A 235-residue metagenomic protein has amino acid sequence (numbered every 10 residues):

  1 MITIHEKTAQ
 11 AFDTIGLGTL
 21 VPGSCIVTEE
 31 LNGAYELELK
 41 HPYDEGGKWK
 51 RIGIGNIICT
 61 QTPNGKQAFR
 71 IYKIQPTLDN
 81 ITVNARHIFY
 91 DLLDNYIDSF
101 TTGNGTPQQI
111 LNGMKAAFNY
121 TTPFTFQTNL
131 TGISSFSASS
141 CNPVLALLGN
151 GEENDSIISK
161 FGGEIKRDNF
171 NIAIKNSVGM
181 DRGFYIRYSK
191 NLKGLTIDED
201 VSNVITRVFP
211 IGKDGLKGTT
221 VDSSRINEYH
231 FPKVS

Functional and structural regions predicted by a protein language model:
M1-K50, I88-Y90, S235: Juxtamembrane "anchor/assembly" segments of surface/extracellular structural proteins
Q10-T14, E45-K50, G65-A68, Y90-D94 (+2 more regions): Short, surface-exposed beta-strand/loop "edge" segments at domain boundaries and coil↔beta transitions
G18, E30, E38-L39, A85 (+3 more regions): Amphipathic, non-transmembrane alpha-helical segments in extracytoplasmic/periplasmic proteins
V21-S24, E29, A173-K175, S189-N191 (+1 more regions): Catalytic phosphate/metal-binding cores of nucleic-acid and nucleotide-processing enzymes, i.e., regions that mediate
Y35, Q67, D79-I81, D168-F170 (+1 more regions): Envelope-exposed proteins and targeting segments
E36-H41, D79-H87, N171-I174: A generic structural motif
G46-L130: Surface-exposed cap/loop segments at beta↔alpha junctions
D181-S235: Acidic, small/polar-enriched beta strand-loop surface segments
